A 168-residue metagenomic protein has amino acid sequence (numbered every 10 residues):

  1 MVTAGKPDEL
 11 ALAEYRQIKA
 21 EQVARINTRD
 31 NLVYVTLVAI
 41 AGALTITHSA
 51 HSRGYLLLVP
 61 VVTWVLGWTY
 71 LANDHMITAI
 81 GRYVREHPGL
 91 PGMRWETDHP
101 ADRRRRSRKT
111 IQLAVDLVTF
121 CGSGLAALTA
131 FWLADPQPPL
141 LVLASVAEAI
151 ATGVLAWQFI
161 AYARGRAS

Functional and structural regions predicted by a protein language model:
M1-A43, F159-S168: Cytosolic-side membrane-entry/anchor segment at the start of a transmembrane helix
I26, T97-G124: Loop-to-transmembrane boundary segments
L37-L44, V61-T63, G122-A130: Hydrophobic, membrane-inserted alpha-helices
A41-H48, L66-A72: Membrane-helix exit/interface motif
S49-P60, D135-A149: Hydrophobic alpha-helical transmembrane segments
A50, F131-P139, I160-A167: Transmembrane helix-loop junctions in multipass membrane proteins, especially transporters and channels
G54, V59-R105, A156-S168: Inner-leaflet juxtamembrane helices
L117-W132, V142-I160: Hydrophobic core of alpha-helical transmembrane segments in multi-pass integral membrane proteins
